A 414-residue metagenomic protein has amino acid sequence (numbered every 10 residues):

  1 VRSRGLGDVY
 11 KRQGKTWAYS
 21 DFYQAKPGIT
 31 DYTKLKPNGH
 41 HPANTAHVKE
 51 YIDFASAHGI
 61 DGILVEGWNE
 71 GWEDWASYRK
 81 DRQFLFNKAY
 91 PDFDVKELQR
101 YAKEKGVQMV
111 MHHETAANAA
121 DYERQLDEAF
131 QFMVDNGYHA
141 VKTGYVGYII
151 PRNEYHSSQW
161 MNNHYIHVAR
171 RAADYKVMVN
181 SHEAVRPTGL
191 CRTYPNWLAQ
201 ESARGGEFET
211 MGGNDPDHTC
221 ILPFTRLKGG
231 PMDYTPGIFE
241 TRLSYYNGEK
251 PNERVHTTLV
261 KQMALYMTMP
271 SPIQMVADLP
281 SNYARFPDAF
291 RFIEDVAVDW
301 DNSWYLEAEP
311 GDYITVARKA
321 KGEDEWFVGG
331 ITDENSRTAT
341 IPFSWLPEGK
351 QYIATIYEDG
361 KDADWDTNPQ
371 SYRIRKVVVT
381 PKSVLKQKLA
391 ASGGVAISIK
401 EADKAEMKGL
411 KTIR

Functional and structural regions predicted by a protein language model:
V1-Y10: Single conserved hydrophobic/aromatic residue that forms the stacking wall/gate of nucleotide- or nucleobase-binding
Y19-H47, H112-Q125: Active-site mouth loops of central-metabolism enzymes
H47-W68, D135-H139: Catalytic domains of carbohydrate-active enzymes, especially glycoside hydrolases
E66-R254: Aromatic- and carboxylate-enriched substrate-binding clefts and catalytic-loop regions of carbohydrate-active enzymes
D278-F327, D362-N368: Glycan-recognition and catalytic regions of carbohydrate-active enzymes
E309-I353, V395-S398: Carbohydrate-binding surface patches
I356-K382: Solvent-exposed beta-strand/loop surfaces of large extracellular or lumenal domains
K376-R414: C-terminal beta-strand-rich structural cap/linker in extracellular carbohydrate-active enzymes
